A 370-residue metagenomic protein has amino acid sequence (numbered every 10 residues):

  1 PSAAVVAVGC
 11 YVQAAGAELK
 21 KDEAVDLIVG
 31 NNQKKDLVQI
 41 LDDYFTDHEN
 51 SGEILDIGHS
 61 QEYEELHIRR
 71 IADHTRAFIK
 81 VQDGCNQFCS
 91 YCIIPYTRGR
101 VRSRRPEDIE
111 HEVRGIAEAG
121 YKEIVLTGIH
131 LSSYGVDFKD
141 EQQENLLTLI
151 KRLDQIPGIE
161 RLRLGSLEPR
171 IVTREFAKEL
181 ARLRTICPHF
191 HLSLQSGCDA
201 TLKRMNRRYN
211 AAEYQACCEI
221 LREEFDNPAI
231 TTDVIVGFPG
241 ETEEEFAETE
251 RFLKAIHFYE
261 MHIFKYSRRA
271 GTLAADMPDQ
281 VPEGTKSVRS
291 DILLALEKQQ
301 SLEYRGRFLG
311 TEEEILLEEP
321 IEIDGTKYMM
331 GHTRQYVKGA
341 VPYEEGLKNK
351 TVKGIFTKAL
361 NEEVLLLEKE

Functional and structural regions predicted by a protein language model:
P1-G135, N145, E175, L180 (+8 more regions): Proteins enriched for Cys/Gly/acidic motifs involved in redox and nucleic-acid/cofactor modification
A3, D26, G52, I159-E160 (+2 more regions): A structural micro-motif
F88, C92-G99, R161-R170, S196-R207 (+3 more regions): Conserved strand-turn element in the central/C-terminal portion of the radical SAM core barrel that lines
C89, I109, L126, L164 (+6 more regions): Conserved, mostly hydrophobic/aromatic
Y121-T148, R152, I156, L167-E175 (+2 more regions): Conserved glycine-rich "GG(E/T)P / GGGxP" loop and the immediately following alpha-helix in the radical SAM core
K139-R152, R174-P188, E241-Y259, E283-S287 (+1 more regions): Short, electropositive alpha-helical surface patch
L147-T148, R152-R161, T173-T232: Radical SAM/AdoMet-radical enzyme domain recognition
D276-E370: Terminal RNA-binding accessory module
